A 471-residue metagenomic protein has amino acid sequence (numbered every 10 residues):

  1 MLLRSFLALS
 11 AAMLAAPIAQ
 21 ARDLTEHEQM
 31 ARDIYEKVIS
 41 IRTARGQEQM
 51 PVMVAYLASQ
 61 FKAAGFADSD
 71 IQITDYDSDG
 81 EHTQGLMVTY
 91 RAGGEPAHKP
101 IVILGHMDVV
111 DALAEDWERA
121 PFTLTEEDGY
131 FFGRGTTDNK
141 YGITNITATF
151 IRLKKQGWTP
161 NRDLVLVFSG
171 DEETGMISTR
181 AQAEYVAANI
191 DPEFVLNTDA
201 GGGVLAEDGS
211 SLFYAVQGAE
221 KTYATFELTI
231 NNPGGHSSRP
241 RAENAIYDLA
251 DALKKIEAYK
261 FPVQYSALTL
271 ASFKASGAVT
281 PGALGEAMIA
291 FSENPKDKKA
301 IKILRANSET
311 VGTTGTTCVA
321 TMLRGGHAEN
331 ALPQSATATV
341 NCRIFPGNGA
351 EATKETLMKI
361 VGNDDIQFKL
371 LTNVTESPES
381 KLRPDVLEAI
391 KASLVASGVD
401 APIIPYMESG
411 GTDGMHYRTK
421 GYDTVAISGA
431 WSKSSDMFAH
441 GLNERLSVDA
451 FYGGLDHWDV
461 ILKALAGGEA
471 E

Functional and structural regions predicted by a protein language model:
M1-L7: Bacterial N-terminal signal peptides that target proteins for export
A15-I18: N-terminal signal peptide c-region/cleavage motif recognized by signal peptidases
R22-L24, I39-E48, F131-T136, Y214 (+3 more regions): Second-shell loop/turn segments in exported
R22-R134, L153-N161, V340: Acidic/His- and Gly-rich active-site-bordering loop/insert found across diverse amide/peptide-bond hydrolases
R32-T43, T229-N232, D364-D365, K369-E376: Acidic/histidine-rich, surface-exposed loop or edge segments in extracytoplasmic proteins
P96-H98, G203-L205, Q264-H327, Q334-S335 (+4 more regions): An extended, acidic, His-containing surface patch that forms the Zn2+-binding/catalytic region of metallohydrolases
Y130-F131, G135-A215: Acidic/histidine-rich catalytic neighborhood of metal-dependent amide-processing enzymes
A181-Y185, S238-P262: A short core secondary-structure module
